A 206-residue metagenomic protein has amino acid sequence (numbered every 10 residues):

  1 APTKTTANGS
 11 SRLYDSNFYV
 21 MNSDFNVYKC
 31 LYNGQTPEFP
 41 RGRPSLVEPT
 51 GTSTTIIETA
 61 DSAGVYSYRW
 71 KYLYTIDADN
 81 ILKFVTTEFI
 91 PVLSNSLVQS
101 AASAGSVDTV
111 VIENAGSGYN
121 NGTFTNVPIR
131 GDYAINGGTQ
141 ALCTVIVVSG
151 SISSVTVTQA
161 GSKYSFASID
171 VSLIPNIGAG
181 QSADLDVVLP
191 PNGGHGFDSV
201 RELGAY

Functional and structural regions predicted by a protein language model:
A1-S103, D184-D186: Tryptophan-rich substrate-binding surfaces of secreted polymer-degrading and adhesive proteins
G64-Y206: Conserved, function-critical positions that sit in or immediately flank catalytic and ligand-binding motifs
